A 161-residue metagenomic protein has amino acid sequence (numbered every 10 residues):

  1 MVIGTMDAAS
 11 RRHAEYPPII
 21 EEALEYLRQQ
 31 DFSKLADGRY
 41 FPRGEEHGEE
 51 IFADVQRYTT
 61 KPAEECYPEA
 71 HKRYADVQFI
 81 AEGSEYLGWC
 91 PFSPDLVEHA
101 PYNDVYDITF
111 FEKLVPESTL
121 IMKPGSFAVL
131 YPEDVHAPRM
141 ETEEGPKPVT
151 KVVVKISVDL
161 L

Functional and structural regions predicted by a protein language model:
M1-V55, A70: A short, N-terminal "cap"/entry segment at the start of jelly-roll beta-barrel domains of the cupin/DSBH fold
H47-G48, E64-D76, D95-P101, V115 (+1 more regions): A short beta-loop-beta micro-motif enriched in histidine and acidic residues
A53-H71, A81-L96, P132: Conserved short histidine dyad/triad with adjacent acidic residue
D54-R73, D104-P116, A137: Short acidic (Asp/Glu) patches
K72-E85, P91, Y102-E112, K155: Short, conserved beta-strand element in jelly-roll/cupin
V77, F127-V129, G145-L161: A short hydrophobic beta-strand segment most commonly corresponding to one strand of the jelly-roll/cupin
S93-D95, H136, E144: Short, surface-exposed beta-strand-loop junctions and turns on beta-sheet-rich folds
L120-E141: Conserved metal-binding segment of the jelly-roll/cupin
